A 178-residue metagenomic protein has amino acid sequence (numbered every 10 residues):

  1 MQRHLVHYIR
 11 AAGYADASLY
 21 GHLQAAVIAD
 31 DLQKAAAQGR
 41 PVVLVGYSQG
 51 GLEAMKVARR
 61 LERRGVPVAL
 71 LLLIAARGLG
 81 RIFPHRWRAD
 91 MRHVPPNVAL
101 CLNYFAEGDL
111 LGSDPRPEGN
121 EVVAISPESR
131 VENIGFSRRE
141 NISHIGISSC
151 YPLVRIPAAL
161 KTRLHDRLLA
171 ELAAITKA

Functional and structural regions predicted by a protein language model:
M1-P41, G146: Active-site catalytic motif of lipid deacylating hydrolases and related acyltransferases
D16, A29-V123: Serine-dependent carboxylesterase/thioesterase catalytic core of lipase-like alpha/beta-hydrolase/SGNH enzymes
L19-A26, S48, L52, R155-R163: Soluble non-cytosolic domains of exported or imported proteins
P96-A178: C-terminal catalytic-base region of ester-bond hydrolases, centering on the histidine of the charge-relay
